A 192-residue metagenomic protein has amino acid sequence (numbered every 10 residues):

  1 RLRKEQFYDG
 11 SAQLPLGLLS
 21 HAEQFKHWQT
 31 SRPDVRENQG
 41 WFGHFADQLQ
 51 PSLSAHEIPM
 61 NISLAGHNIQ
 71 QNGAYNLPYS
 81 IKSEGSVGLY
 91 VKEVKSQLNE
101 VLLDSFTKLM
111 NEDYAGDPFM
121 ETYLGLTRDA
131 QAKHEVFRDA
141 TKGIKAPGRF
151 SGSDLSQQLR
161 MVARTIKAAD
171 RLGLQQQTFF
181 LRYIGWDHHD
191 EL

Functional and structural regions predicted by a protein language model:
R1-L192: Feature for exported/extracytoplasmic and membrane-associated proteins, marking the mature portion
